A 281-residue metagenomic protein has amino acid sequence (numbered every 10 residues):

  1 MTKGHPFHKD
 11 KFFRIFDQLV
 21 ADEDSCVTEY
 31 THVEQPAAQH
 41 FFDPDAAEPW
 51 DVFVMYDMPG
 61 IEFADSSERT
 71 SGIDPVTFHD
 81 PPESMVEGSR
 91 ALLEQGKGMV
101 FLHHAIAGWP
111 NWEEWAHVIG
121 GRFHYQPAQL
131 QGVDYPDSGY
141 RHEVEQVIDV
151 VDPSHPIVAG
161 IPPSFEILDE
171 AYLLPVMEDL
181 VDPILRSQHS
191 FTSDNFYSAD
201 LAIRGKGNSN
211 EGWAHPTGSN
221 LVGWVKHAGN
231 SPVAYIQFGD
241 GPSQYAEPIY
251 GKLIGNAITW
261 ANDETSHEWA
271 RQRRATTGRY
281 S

Functional and structural regions predicted by a protein language model:
M1-V52, P59, S266, Q272-S281: Aromatic-Pro/Gly-enriched surface loop or interdomain linker that acts as a lid/target-recognition segment
G4-P6, P36-A38, P59-E62, A105-W109 (+3 more regions): Solvent-exposed loop/turn segments at secondary-structure junctions within structured extracellular/periplasmic domains
H8, F12, M85, N111 (+2 more regions): Stable alpha-helical elements in mature extracytoplasmic
Q18, D22, D200-S281: Extracellular ligand-binding/catalytic regions of CAZymes and related secreted enzymes and adhesion modules
D22-E29, G121, A128-Q129, V133-G229: Catalytic beta-strand/loop cores that center a nucleophilic Ser/Cys/Thr and support acyl-enzyme chemistry
E29-H32, D51-D57, L93, G98-L102 (+3 more regions): Structural recognition of the beta-strand scaffold that forms the well-ordered cores of secreted hydrolase catalytic
P36-P44, E87, T217-G223: Alpha-helical scaffolding within the catalytic cores of extracellular/periplasmic polymer-degrading hydrolases
G60-G160: A glycine-rich, often tryptophan-bearing local segment used as a flexible ligand/cofactor-contacting loop or short
